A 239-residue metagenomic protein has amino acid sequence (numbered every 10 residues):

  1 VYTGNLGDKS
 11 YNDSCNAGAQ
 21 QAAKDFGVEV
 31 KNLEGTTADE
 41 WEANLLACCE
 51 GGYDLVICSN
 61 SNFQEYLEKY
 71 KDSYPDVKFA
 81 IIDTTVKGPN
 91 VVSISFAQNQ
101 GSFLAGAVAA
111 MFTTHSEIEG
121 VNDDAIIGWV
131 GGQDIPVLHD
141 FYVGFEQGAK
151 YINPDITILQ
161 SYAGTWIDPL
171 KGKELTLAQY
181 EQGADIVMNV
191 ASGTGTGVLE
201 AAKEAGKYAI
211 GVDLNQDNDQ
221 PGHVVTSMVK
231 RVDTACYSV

Functional and structural regions predicted by a protein language model:
V1-V239: A residue-level marker of the well-folded mature domains of exported/periplasmic proteins
